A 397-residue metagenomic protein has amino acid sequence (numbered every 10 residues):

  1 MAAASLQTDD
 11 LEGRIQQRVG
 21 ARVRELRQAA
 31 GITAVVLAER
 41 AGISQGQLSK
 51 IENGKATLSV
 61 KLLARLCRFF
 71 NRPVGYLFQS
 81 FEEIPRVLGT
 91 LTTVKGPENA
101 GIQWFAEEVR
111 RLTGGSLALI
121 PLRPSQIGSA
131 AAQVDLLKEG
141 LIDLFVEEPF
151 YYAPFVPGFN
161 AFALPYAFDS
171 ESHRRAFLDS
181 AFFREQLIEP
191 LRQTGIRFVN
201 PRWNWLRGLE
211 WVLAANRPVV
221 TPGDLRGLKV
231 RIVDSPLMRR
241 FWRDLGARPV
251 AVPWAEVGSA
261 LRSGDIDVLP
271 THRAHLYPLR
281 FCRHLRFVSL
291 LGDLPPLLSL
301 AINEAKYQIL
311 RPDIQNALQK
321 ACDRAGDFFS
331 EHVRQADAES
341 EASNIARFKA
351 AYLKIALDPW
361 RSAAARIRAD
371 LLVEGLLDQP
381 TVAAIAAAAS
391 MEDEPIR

Functional and structural regions predicted by a protein language model:
A2-A29: A short, Lys/Arg-rich alpha-helix, primarily the initiator
A4-T8, Q79-P85: Short, charged recognition helix plus adjacent turn of helix-turn-helix-like nucleic-acid-binding domains
A21-R40, R65: Short basic helix-loop element that most often maps to the first helix and adjoining turn of HTH DNA-binding modules
V35, G46, A56, G75 (+1 more regions): Key DNA-contact positions within bacterial/archaeal DNA-binding proteins
E39-L58: Recognition helix of helix-turn-helix/homeodomain-like DNA-binding domains that insert into the DNA major groove
G42, S59-Y76: DNA major-groove recognition helix of helix-turn-helix/homeodomain DNA-binding modules
P85-H173, L191-Q193, R197-R397: N-terminal secretory/targeting leader peptides
